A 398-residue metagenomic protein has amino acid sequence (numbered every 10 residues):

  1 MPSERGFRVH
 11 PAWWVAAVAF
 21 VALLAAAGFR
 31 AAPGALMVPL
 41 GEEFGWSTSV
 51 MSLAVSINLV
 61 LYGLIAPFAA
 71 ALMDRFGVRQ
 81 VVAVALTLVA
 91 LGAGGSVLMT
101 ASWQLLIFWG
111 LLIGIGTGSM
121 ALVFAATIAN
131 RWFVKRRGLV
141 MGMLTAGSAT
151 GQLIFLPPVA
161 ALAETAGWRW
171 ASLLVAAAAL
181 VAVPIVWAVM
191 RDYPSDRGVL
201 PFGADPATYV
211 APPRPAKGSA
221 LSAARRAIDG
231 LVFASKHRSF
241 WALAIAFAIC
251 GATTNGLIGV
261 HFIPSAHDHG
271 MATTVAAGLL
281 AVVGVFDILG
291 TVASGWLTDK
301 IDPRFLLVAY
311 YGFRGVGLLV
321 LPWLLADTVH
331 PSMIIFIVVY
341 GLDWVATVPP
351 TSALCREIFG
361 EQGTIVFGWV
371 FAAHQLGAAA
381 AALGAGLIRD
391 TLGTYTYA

Functional and structural regions predicted by a protein language model:
W14-M51, I65-A69, L156, G256-I263: Extracytoplasmic
L24, G92, Q104-M120, A248-I249 (+1 more regions): Hydrophobic core of transmembrane alpha-helices in multi-pass small-molecule transporters, especially MFS/SLC-type
P33-V38, V232-S294, V348, A381: Extracytoplasmic gate region of multi-pass secondary transporters
L40-G41, L72-M73, I154-A166, A266-H267 (+2 more regions): Interfacial helix-cap and linker-helix signal at transmembrane-aqueous boundaries of multi-pass secondary transporters
I65-V78, T291-P303, R389-D390: Helix-to-loop junctions at the C-terminal end of transmembrane segments in multipass secondary transporters
T87-T100, F313-A326: C-terminal ends and interior cores of transmembrane alpha-helices in multi-pass membrane transporters/permeases
W109-G147, G360: Cytoplasmic helix-loop-helix junction between adjacent transmembrane helices in 12-TM secondary transporters
L144-R197: Helix-loop-helix hairpin linking two adjacent transmembrane segments in secondary transporters
